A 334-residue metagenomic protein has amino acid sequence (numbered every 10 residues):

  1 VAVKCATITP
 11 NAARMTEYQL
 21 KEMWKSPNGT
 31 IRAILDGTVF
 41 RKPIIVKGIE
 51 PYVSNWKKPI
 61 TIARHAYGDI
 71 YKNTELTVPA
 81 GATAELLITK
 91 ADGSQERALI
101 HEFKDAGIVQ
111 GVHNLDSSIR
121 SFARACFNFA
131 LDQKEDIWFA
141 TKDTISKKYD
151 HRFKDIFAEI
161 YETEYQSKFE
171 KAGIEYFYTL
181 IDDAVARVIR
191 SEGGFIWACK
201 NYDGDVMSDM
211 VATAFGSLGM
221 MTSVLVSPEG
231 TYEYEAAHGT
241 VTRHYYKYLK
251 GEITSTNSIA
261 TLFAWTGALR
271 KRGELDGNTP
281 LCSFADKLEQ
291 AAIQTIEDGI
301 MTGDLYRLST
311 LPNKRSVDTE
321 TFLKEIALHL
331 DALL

Functional and structural regions predicted by a protein language model:
V1-Q95, Y202, V206: N-terminal glycine-rich phosphate/adenylate-binding segment common to multiple enzyme folds
A13-Y18, K72-T77, K148-F153, V188-S191 (+1 more regions): Short acidic, glycine/serine/threonine-rich loops at helix termini
S26, F40, I49, N55-P59 (+8 more regions): Short coil/turn connectors at secondary-structure junctions
L86-T179: Glycine-rich phosphate/diphosphate-binding loop of Rossmann-like nucleotide-binding domains
Q133-T141, Y165-Y178, G273-A285, T295-L308: Flexible, glycine/charged-enriched surface loops at secondary-structure junctions
V188-K287, A291-E297: Glycine-rich phosphate/nucleotide-binding loop
G303, R307-L334: Phosphate-binding loop/pocket of nucleotide- and phosphate-handling active sites
